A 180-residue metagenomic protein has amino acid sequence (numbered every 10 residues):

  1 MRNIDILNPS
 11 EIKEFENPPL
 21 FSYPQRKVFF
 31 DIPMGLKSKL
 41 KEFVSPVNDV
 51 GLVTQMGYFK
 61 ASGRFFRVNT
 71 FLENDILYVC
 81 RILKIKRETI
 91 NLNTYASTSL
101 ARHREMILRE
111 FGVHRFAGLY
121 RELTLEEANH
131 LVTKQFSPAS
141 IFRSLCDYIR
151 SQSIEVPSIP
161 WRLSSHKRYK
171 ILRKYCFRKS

Functional and structural regions predicted by a protein language model:
R2-S180: Long amphipathic alpha-helical coiled-coil/heptad-repeat bundle
